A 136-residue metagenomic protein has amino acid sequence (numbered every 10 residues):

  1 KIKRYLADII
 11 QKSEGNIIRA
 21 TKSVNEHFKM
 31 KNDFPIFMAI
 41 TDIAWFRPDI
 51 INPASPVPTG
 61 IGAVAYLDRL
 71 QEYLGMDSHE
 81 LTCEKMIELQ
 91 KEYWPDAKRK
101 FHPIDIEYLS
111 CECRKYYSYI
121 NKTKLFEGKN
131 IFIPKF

Functional and structural regions predicted by a protein language model:
K1-R19, F37-F136: C-terminal accessory module of base-excision DNA glycosylases/AP lyases that mediates lesion recognition and DNA
N25-K29: Acyl activation and transfer enzymes in specialized metabolism, enriched for ANL adenylate-forming modules
